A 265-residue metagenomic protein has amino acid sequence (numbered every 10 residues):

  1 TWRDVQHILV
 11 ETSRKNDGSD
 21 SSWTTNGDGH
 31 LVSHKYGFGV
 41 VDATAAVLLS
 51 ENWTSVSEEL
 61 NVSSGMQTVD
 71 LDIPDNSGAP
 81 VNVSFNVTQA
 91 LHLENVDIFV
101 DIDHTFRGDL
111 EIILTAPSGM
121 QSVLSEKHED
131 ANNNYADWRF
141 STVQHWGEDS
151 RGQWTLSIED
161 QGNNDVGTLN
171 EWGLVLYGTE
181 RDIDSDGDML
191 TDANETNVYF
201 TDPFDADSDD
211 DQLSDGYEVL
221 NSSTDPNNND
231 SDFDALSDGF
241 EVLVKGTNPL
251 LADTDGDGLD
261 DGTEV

Functional and structural regions predicted by a protein language model:
T1, G147-S150, L243: Extracellular/periplasmic catalytic domains that process cell-envelope and extracellular macromolecules
T1-G78: C-terminal subdomain of the subtilisin-like protease fold in secreted/lumenal serine endopeptidases
V5, Y36, G108, G152 (+4 more regions): Residues that flank catalytic or metal-binding motifs in active/ligand-binding sites
L9-D17, S50-E51, G162, V198 (+3 more regions): Sec/Tat-exported extracytoplasmic proteins
V32-H34, G147, G162, D253: Short, flexible coil/turn micro-motifs enriched in small/turn-prone residues
E51-I183: Loop and turn regions of beta-sandwich accessory domains that flank beta-strands and are enriched in small/polar
R181-V265: Extracellular calcium-associated, cysteine-rich motifs in secreted modular proteins
